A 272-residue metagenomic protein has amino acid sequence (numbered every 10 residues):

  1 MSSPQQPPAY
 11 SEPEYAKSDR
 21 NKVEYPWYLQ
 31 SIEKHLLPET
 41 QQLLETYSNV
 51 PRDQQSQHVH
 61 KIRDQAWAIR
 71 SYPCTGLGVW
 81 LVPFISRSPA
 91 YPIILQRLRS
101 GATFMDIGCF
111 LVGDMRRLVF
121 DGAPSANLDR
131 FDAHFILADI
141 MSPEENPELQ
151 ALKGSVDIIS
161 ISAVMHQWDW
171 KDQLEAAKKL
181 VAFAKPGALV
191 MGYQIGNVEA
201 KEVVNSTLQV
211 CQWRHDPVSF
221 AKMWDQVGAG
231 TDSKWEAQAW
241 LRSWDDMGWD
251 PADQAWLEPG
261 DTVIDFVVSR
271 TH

Functional and structural regions predicted by a protein language model:
S2-A151, K171-Q173, K179, P186-H272: Class I (Rossmann-like) S-adenosyl-L-methionine-dependent methyltransferase catalytic domain, capturing the SAM-binding
G154-D172: A short SAM/SAH-binding and catalytic strip from SAM-dependent methyltransferases
V156, K185-P186: Leucine-rich repeat
